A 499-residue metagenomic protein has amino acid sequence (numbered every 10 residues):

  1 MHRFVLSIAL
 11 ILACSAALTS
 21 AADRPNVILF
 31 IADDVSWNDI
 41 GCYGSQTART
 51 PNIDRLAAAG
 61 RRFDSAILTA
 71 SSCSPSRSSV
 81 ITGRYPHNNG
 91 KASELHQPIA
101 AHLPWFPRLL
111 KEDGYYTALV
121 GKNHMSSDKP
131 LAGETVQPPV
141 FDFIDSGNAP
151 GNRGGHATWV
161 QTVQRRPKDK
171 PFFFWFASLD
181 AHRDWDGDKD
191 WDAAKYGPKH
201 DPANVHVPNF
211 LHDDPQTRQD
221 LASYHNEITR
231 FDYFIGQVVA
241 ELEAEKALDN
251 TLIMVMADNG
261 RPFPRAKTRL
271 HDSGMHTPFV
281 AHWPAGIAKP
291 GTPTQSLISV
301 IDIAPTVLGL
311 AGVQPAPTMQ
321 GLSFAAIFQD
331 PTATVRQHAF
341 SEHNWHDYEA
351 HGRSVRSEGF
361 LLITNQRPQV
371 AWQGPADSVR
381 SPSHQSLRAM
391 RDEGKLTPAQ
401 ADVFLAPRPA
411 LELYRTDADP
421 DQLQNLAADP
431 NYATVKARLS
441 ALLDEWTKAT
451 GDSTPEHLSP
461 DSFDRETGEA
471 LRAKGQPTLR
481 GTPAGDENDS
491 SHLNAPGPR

Functional and structural regions predicted by a protein language model:
H2-R3, L10-L12, L18-E412, P420-A441 (+3 more regions): Formylglycine-dependent sulfatase
S453-R465: Mature extracytoplasmic/periplasmic domains
